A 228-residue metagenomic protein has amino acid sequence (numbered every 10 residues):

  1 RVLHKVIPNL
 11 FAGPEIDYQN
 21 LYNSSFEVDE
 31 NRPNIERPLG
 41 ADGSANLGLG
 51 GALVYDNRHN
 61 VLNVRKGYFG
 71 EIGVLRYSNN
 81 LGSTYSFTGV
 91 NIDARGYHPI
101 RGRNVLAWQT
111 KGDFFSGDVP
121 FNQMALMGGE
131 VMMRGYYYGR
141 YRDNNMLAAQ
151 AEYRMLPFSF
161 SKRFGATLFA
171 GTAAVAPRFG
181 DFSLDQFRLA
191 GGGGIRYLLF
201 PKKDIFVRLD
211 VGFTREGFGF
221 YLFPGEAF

Functional and structural regions predicted by a protein language model:
R1-E27, R32-P38: Transmembrane beta-barrel wall of Gram-negative outer-membrane proteins
R1-K5, E15, A52-D56, R95-Y97 (+3 more regions): Transmembrane beta-barrel domains of outer membrane proteins
F11, V105-A107, D204-F206: Membrane-spanning beta-strand positions in outer-membrane beta-barrel proteins
V28-E36, G89-V90, D113, Q123-V131 (+2 more regions): Flexible, surface-exposed loop regions and adjacent strand-edge segments of Gram-negative outer-membrane beta-barrel
L39, L49-F164, L168-F169, P177: C-terminal outer-membrane beta-barrel translocator/porin domains of Gram-negative envelope proteins and their
G50-G51, G193-I195, K202, G217-F228: Outer-membrane beta-barrel "beta-signal"
A170-A176, G180-D185: C-terminal beta-signal and adjacent terminal beta-strands/loops of Gram-negative outer-membrane beta-barrel proteins
D210-G217: A short, acidic, flexible beta-alpha connecting loop/helix-capping segment that sits on the rim of active
